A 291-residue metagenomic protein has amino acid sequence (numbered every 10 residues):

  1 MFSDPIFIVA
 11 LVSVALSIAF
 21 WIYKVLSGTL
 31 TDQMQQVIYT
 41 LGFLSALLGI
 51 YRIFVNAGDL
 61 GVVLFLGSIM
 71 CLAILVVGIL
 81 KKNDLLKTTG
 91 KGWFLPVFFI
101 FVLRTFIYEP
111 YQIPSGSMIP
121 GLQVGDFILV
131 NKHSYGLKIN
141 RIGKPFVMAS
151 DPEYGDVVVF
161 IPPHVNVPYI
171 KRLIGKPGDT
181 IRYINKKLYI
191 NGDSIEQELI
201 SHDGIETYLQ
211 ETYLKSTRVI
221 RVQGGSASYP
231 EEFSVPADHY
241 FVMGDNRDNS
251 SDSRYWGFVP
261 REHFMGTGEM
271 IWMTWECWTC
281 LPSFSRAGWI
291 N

Functional and structural regions predicted by a protein language model:
M1-T31, V37, V63, S68-M70 (+1 more regions): Soluble "head" domains of membrane/secretory-pathway proteins
I22-S27, L48-G58: Juxtamembrane "helix-exit" motif on the non-cytosolic side of transmembrane helices
V25-L44, N83-K87: Amphipathic, cytosolic membrane-interfacial segments at TM-TM junctions
G42-R52, I100-F106: Aromatic-anchored segments of alpha-helical transmembrane domains
I53-T89: Alpha-helical transmembrane-segment detector that highlights a single hydrophobic TM helix and its immediate
I79-E109: Internal/C-terminal transmembrane anchor helices
F106-M118: Membrane-bilayer interface helices and TM-boundary transition segments
